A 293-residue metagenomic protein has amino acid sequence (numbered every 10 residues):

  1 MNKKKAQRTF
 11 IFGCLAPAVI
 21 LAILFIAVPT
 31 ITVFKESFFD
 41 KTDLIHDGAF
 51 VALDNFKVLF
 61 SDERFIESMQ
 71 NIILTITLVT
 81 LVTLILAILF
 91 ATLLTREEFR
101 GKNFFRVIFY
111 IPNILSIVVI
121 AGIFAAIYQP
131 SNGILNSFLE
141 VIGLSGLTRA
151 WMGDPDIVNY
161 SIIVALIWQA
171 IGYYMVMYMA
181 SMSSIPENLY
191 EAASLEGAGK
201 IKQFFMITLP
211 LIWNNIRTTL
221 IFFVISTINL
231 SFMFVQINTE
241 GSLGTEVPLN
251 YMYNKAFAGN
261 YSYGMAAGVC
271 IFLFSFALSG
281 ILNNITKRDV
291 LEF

Functional and structural regions predicted by a protein language model:
K3-F293: A structural signal for multi-pass alpha-helical bundles of membrane permease subunits that mediate small-molecule
